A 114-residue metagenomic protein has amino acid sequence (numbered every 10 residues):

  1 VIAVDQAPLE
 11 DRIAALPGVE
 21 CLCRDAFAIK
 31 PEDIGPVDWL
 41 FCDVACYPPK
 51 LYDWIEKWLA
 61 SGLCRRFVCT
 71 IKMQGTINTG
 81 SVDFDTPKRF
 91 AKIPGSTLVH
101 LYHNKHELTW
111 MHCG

Functional and structural regions predicted by a protein language model:
V1-P49: S-adenosyl-L-methionine
Y52-C113: C-terminal substrate-binding/active-site "lid" region of AdoMet-derived donor-dependent transferases
